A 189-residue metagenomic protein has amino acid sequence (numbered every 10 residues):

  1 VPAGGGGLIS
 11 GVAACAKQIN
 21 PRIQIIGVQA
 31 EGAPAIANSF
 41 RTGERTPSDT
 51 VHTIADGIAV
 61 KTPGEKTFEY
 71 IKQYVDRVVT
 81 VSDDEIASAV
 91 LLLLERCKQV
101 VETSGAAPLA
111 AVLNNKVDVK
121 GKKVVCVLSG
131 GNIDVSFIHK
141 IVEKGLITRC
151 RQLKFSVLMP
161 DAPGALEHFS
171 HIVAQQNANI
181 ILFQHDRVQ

Functional and structural regions predicted by a protein language model:
P2-A13, A33-A37, S104-V112, N132-F137: Short glycine/serine/threonine-rich phosphate/pyrophosphate-binding segments that cradle anionic phosphate groups
A16, Q29-I86: Small/polar-residue-rich loop-to-helix segments that shape phosphate-bearing ligand pockets
R41-P47, C97-Q99, K144: Short, hinge-like loop/turn segments at secondary-structure boundaries
G64-K122: Active-site-adjacent helical/loop segments in soluble small-molecule enzymes
L113-E143: Catalytic phosphate/nucleotide-handling subdomain of diverse soluble enzymes
V135-Q189: A conserved regulatory-domain signal marking ACT and ACT-like small-molecule sensing domains and adjacent regulatory
